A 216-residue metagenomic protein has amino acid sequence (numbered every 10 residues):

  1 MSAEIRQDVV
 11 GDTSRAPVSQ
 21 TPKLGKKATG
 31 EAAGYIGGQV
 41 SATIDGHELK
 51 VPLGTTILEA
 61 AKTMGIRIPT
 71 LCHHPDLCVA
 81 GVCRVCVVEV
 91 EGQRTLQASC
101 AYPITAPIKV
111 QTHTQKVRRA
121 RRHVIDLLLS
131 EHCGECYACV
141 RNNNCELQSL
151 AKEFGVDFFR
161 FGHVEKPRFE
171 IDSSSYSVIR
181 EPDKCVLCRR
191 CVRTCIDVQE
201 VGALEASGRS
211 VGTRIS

Functional and structural regions predicted by a protein language model:
S2-T29, R84-S216: Fe-S ferredoxin-like electron-transfer domains and their immediately adjacent linker/connector regions across
E4, T13-S14, S19-A28, A33-V40 (+3 more regions): Ubiquitin-like/PB1-type beta-grasp interaction modules and other compact soluble beta-rich domains
V40, E48-A106, Q115-R119: N-terminal cofactor/phosphate-binding cores enriched in small/glycine residues, especially glycine-rich loops such as
D45: ABC transporter nucleotide-binding domain catalytic core, centered on the Walker B motif
